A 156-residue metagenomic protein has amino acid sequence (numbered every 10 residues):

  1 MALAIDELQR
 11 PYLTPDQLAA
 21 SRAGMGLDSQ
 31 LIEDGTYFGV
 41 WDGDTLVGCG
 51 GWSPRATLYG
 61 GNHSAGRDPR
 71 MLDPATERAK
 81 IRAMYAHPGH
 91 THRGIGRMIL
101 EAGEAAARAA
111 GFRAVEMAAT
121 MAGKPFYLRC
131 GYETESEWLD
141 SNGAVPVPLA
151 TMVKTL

Functional and structural regions predicted by a protein language model:
A2-L27: Conserved GNAT-fold acetyl-CoA-binding loop/helix
A4, A106, F126: Short alpha-helical functional segments enriched in proximate histidine and acidic residues
Y12, D34, W41-G43, V47-T91 (+3 more regions): Conserved acyl-donor/pantetheine-binding loop and adjacent beta-alpha core of acyl/acetyltransferases and related
D28-D34: Short loop/turn motifs at secondary-structure junctions and domain boundaries
R113, M117-K124, R129-C130, S136-L156: C-terminal "cap" of GNAT-fold acetyltransferases
